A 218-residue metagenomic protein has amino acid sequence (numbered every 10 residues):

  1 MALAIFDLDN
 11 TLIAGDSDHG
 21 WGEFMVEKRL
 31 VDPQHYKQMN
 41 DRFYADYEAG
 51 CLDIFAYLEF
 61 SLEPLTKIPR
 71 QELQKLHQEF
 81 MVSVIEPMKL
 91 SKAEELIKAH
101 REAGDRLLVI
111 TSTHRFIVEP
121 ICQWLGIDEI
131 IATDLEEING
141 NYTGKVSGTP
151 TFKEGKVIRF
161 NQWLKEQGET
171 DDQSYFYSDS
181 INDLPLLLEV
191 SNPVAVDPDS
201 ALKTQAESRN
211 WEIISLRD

Functional and structural regions predicted by a protein language model:
M1, K75, V82-L108, S112-D218: C-terminal cap/substrate-recognition subdomain and adjoining C-terminal extension of metal-dependent phosphatase-like
M1-A49: Active-site neighborhood of HAD-like aspartate-dependent phosphohydrolases
D16, I68, G155: Conserved active-site and cofactor/substrate-binding residues in soluble primary-metabolism enzymes
G22-E23, L62, S191: Amphipathic alpha-helical segments within well-ordered protein domains
Y44-A49, I54-R70, I130, D134: Short, compositionally biased "basic patch" segments
A56-K92: Metal-dependent phosphoesterase signature
